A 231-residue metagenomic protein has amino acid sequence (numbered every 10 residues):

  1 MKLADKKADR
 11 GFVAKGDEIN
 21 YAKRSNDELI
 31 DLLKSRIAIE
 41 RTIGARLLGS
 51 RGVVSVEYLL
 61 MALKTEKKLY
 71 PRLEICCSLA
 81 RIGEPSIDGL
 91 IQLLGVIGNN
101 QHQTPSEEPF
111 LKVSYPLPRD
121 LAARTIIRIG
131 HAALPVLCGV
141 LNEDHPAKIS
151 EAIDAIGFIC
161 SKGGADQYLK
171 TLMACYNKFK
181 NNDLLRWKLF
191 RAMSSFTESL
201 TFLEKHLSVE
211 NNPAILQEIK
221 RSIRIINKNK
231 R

Functional and structural regions predicted by a protein language model:
M1-Y21, A38-V53, M61-A62, Y70-P85 (+5 more regions): Structural detector for internal amphipathic alpha-helices that build alpha-solenoid repeat scaffolds
N20-K34, G52-T65, E84-S106, H131-N142 (+3 more regions): Amphipathic alpha-helical scaffolding segments comprising HEAT/armadillo-like alpha-solenoid repeats
N212-P213: Acidic interaction surfaces
